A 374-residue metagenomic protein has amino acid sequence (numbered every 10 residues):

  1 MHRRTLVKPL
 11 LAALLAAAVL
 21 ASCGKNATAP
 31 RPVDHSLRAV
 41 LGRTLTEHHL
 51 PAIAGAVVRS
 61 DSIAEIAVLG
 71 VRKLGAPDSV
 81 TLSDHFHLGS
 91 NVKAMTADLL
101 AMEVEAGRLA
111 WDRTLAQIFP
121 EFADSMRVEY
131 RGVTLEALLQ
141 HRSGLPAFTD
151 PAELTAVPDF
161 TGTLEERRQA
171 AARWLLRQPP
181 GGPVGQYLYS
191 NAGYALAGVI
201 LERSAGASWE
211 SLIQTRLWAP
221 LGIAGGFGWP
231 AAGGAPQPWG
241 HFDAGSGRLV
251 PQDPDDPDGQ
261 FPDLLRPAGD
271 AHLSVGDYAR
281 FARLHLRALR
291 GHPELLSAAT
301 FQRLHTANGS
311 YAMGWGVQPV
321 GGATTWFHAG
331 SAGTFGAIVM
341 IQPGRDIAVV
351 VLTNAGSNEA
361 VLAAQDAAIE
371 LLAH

Functional and structural regions predicted by a protein language model:
M1-A21: Sec-dependent bacterial lipoprotein signal peptides
V19-S36: Bacterial Sec-dependent N-terminal signal peptides
D34-F86, A110: Short, conserved catalytic-motif segment at the N-terminal edge
R38, G55, D61, F86-L115 (+3 more regions): Active-site SXXK
S62, V71-K73, M126-G333: Short, surface-exposed loop or secondary-structure junction motifs that flank catalytic or metal-binding residues
A110-M126, P220-L221: Short, glycine/proline-biased beta-turn/loop segments that scaffold the active-site neighborhood
G321-T324, N354-H374: Short, gly/Ser/Thr-rich active-site loops of penicillin-recognizing serine hydrolases
H328, G336-A355: Short, well-ordered beta-strand elements
